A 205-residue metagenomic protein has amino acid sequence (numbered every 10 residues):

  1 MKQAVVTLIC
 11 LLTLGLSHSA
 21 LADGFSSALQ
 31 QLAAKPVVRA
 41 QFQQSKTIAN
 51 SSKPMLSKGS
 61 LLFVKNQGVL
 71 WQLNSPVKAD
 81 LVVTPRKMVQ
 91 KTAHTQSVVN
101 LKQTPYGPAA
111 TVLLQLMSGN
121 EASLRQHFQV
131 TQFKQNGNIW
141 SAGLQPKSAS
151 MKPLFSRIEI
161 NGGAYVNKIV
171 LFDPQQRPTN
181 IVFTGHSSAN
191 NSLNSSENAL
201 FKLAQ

Functional and structural regions predicted by a protein language model:
M1-T7: Positively charged n-region of N-terminal signal peptides that target proteins for export
T7-S17: Bacterial N-terminal signal peptides
S19-Q41, T47-K53, E197-Q205: N-terminal leader/targeting segments and the immediate start of mature chains
A34-P85: N-terminal mature ectodomain segment of secretory-pathway/periplasmic proteins
Q44, W71-L73, S141-K147, K168-F172: Short beta-strand segments that buttress and anchor functional surface loops
T92-Q115: Acidic/charged, solvent-exposed loop-and-adjacent secondary-structure segments enriched in E/D, K/R, S/T, and G/P
T95, N136, K147-F155, N161-Q205: Non-transmembrane domains of secretory- and envelope-associated proteins
E121-T131: A short, amphipathic edge element
